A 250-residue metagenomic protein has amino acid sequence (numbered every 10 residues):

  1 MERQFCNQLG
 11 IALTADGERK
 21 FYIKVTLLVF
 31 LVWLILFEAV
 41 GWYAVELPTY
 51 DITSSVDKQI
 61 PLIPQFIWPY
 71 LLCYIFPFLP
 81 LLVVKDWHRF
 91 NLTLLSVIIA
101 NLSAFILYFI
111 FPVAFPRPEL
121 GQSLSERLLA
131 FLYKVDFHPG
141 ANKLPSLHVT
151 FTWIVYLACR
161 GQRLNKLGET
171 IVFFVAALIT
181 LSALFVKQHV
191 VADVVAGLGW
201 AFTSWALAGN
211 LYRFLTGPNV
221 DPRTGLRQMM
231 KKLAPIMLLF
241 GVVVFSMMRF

Functional and structural regions predicted by a protein language model:
M1-F76, L120-G121, S125, L129-F131 (+1 more regions): N-terminal transmembrane-helix/juxtamembrane module of multi-pass inner/ER membrane proteins
M1-R19, F214-L233: Membrane-interfacial, low-structure loops and terminal tails that flank and connect transmembrane helices in multi-pass
W42-K58, V84-G168, F173, L215-R227 (+2 more regions): Membrane-interface loops
W68-F76, S146-I154, V195-G199: Membrane-embedded alpha-helical segments of multi-pass membrane proteins, especially the transmembrane helices
Y74-P80, T150-L157, F174-S182: Hydrophobic, membrane-inserted alpha-helices
Q122, G140-L144, A177-A206: Interfacial helix-loop-helix junctions of multi-pass membrane proteins
Y156-R160, A201-Y212: Hydrophobic transmembrane alpha-helices
A177-L178, M230-R249: Final/C-terminal transmembrane alpha-helix of multipass membrane proteins
